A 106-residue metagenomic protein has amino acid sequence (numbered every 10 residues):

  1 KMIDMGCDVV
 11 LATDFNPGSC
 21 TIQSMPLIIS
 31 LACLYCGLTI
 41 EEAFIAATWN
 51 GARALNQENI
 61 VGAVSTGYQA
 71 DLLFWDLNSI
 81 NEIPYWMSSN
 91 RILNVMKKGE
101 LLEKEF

Functional and structural regions predicted by a protein language model:
K1-W75: His/Asp/Glu-enriched, well-ordered alpha-helical/loop segment that forms or immediately abuts the divalent-metal
W49, Q69-F106: C-terminal cap of metal-dependent C-N hydrolases
